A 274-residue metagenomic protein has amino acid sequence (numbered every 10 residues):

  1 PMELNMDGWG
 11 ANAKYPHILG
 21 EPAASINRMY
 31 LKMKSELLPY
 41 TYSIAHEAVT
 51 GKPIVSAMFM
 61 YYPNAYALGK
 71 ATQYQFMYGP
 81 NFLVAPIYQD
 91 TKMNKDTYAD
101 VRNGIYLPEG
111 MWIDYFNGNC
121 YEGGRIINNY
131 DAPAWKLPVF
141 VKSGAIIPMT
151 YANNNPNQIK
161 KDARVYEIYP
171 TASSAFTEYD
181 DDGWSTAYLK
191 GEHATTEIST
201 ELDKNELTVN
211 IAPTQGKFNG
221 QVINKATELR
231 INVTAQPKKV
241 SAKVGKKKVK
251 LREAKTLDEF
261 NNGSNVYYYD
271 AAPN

Functional and structural regions predicted by a protein language model:
P1-L137, K142, D181, T186: Catalytic-domain carbohydrate-binding cleft regions of carbohydrate-active enzymes
P80-N81, G110, N205-L207, N274: Beta-strand-connecting loop/turn residues
D114-A134, S241-N274: Solvent-exposed beta-strand/loop surfaces of large extracellular or lumenal domains
V141-K247, D258-N265, Y269-P273: Accessory, solvent-exposed terminal regions and/or long lumenal/extracellular loops of proteins
